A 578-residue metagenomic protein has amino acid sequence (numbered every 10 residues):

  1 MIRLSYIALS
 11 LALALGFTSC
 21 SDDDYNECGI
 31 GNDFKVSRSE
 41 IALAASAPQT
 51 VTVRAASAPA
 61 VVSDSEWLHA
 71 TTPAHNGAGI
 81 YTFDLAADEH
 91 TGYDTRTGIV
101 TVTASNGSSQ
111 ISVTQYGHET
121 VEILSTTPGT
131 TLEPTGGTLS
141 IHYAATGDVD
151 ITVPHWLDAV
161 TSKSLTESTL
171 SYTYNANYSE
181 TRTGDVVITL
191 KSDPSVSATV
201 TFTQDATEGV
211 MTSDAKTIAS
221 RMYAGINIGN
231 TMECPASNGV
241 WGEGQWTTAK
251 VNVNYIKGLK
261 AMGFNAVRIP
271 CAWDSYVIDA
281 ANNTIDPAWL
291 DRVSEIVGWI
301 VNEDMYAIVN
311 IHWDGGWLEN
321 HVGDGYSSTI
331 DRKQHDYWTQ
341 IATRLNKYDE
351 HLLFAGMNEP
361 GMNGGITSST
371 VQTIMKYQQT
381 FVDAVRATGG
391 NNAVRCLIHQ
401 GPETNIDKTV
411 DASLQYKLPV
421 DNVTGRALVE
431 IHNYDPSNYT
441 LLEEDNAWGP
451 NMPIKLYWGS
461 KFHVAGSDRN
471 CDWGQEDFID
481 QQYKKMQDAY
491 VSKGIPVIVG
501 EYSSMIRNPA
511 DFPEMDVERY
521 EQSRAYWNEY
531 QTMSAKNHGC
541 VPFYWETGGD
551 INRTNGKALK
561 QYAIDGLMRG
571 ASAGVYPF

Functional and structural regions predicted by a protein language model:
M1-T18: Sec-dependent bacterial lipoprotein signal peptides
L13-E40, S105-L124, V196-E208: Bacterial Sec-dependent N-terminal signal peptides
D33-K35, R54-T82, I123, A144-S171: Surface-exposed binding patches on compact interaction domains or structured appendages
I41-A45, T130-G136: Short, solvent-exposed loop/linker segments at the N-terminal edge of repeated beta-sheet extracellular domains
F83, Y93-N106, E180-S192: A short beta-strand micro-motif common to beta-rich folds, especially ectodomain repeats
M211-S213, T217-C396, Q400-D411, G539 (+3 more regions): Active-site mouth of glycoside hydrolases
R332-Q475, K484-S504, N537-H538: Active-site region of glycoside hydrolase catalytic domains
P509-F578: Aromatic-rich peripheral "rim/lid" segments of glycoside hydrolase catalytic domains that contact and position glycan
